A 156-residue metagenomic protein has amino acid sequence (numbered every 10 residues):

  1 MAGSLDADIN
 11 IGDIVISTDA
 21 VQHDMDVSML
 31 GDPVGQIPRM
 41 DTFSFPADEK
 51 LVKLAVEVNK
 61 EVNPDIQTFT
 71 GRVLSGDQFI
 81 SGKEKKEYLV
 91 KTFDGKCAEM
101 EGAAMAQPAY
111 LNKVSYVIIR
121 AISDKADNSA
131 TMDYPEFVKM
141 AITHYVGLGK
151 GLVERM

Functional and structural regions predicted by a protein language model:
M1-M156: Glycine-rich phosphate- or other oxyanion-binding loops that anchor nucleotides, phosphorylated ligands
